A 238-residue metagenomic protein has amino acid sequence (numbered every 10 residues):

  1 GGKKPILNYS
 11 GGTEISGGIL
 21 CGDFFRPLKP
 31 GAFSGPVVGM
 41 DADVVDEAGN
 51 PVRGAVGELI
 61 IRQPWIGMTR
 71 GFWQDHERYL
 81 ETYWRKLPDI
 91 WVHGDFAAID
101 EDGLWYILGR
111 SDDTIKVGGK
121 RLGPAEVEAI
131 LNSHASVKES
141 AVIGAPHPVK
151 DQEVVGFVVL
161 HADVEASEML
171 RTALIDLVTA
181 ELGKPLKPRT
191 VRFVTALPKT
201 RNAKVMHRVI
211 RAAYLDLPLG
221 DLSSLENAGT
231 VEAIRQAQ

Functional and structural regions predicted by a protein language model:
G1-W105, R110-T114, V127: Conserved AMP-binding/adenylate-forming
G12, P146-K150, L197: A short beta-turn/loop motif at secondary-structure boundaries
V37-M40, V137, P188: Core-facing hydrophobic residues within beta-strands of well-ordered domains
W65, R70-G71, D89, F96-L186 (+3 more regions): AMP-binding/adenylate-forming catalytic core of the ANL superfamily
R78, S136-E139, T190, A196 (+1 more regions): Glycine-centered tight turns that cap/initiate beta-strands
T195-D221: A contiguous, mid-protein "functional segment" used to position or interact with cofactors/ions or partner subunits
